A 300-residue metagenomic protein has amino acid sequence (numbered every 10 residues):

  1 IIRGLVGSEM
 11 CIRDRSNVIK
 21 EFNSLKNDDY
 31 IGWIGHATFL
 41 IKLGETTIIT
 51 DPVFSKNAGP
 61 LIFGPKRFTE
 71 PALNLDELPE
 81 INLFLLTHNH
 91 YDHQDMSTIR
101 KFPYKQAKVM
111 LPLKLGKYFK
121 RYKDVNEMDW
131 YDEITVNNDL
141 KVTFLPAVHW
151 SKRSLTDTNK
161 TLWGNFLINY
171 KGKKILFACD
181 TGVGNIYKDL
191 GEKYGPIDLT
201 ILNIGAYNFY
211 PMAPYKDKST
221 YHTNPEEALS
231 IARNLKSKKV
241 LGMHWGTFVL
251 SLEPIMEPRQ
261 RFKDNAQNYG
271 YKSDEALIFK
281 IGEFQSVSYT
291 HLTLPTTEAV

Functional and structural regions predicted by a protein language model:
I1-G7, I12, H291-V300: Single conserved hydrophobic/aromatic residue that forms the stacking wall/gate of nucleotide- or nucleobase-binding
R3, S8-E9, R13-E77, I168-C179 (+2 more regions): Metallo-beta-lactamase
R13-D28, K108-K173, R261-E283, V287: Metallo-beta-lactamase
I41, D51, H88, V142 (+4 more regions): Divalent metal-coordination and catalytic microenvironments
P52-F54, N89, A147-V148, C179-T181 (+2 more regions): Active-site metal-binding loops of divalent metal-dependent hydrolases
F54-E70, W150-T156, F209-Y221: Acidic/histidine-rich helix-loop elements that form or flank divalent-metal/phosphate-binding sites at the catalytic
I62-L111, G195-I201: Active-site metal-binding motif and surrounding structural segment of the metallo-beta-lactamase
L83, K108-M110, K114-K117, G182-K280: Cap/insert and terminal regions of metallo-dependent hydrolase folds
